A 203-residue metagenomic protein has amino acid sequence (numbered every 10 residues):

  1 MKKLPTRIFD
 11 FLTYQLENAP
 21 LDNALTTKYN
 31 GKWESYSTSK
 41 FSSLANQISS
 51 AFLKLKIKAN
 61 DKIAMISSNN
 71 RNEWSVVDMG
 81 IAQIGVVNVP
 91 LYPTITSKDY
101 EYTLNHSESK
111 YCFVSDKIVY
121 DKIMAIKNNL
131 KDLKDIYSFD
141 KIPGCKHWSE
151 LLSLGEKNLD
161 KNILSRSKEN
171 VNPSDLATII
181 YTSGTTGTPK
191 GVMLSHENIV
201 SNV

Functional and structural regions predicted by a protein language model:
K2-A24, S43: A short N-terminal helical cap/helix-turn-helix that marks the beginning of AMP-binding/adenylate-forming
P20-N23, E156-Y181, T188: Conserved pre-ATP/AMP-binding loop-to-beta segment of ANL
A24-M79, T96-E101, S149-E156, L194-H196: Conserved AMP-binding/adenylate-forming core of the ANL superfamily
S35-S39, A177-S201: Conserved AMP-binding A3 loop
I63, I81, C112, L176 (+1 more regions): Conserved S/T- and glycine-rich ATP-binding loop of Class I adenylate-forming
S67-N70, S115-D116, D175: Helix N-cap/beta->alpha junction signal
Q83-L154: Structural core segment of the AMP-binding/adenylate-forming
I84, V200-V203: Conserved AMP-binding/adenylation subdomain of ANL enzymes
